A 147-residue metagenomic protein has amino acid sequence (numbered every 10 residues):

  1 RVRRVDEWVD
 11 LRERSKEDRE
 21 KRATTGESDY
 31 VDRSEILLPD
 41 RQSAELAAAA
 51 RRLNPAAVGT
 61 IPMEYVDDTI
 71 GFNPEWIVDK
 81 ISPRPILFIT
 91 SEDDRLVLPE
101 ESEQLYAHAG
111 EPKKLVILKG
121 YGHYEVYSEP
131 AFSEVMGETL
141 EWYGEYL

Functional and structural regions predicted by a protein language model:
R1-R51: Alpha/beta-hydrolase-fold enzymes
I61-V78: Active-site nucleophile elbow and catalytic-triad environment of alpha/beta-hydrolase enzymes
D79-S82, A107-G110: Short, conserved loop/helix-junction motifs that constitute active-site signature segments in enzyme catalytic cores
I81-S82, L87-T90, D94: Short beta-strand/loop motif that positions the catalytic acidic residue of the alpha/beta-hydrolase fold
R95-E101: Conserved alpha/beta-hydrolase "acid-adjacent" motif
L115-I117: Conserved beta-strand scaffold positions in the cores of enzyme catalytic domains, especially in NTP/NDP-utilizing
Y121-E134: Catalytic histidine-centered segment of alpha/beta-hydrolase-like enzymes
E138-Y146: C-terminal alpha-helix
